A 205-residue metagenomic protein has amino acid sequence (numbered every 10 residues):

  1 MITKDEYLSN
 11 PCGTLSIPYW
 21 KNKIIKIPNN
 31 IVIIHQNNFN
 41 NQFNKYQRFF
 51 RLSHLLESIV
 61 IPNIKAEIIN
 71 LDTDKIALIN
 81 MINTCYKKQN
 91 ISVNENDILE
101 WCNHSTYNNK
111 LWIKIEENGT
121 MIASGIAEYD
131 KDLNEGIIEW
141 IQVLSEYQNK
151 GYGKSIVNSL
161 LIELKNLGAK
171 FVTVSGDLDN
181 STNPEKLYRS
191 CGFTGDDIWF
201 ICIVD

Functional and structural regions predicted by a protein language model:
M1-I64, C202-I203: Acyl-donor-binding surface of acyltransferase catalytic domains
I61-V93: Short amphipathic alpha-helix that is part of the acyltransferase structural core
N90-V143: A conserved beta-strand-loop-helix scaffold within acyl/acetyltransferase catalytic domains
W140-V143, N149-N166, F171, K186-S190: Conserved acetyl-CoA-binding loop-helix of GNAT-fold acetyltransferases
V157, N180-P184, D205: Short glycine/proline-centered loop/turn elements that form peptide/ligand docking sites
S190-D205: …primarily DNA-binding HTH/wHTH and HhH modules…
